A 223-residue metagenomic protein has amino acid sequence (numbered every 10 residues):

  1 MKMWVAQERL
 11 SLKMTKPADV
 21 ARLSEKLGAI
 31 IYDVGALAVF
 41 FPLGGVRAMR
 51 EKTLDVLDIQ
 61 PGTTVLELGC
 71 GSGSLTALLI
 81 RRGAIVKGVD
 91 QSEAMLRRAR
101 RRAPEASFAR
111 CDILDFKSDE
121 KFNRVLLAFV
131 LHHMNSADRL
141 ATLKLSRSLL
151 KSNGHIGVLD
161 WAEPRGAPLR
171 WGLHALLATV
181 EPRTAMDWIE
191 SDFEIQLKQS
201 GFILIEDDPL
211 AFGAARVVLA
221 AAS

Functional and structural regions predicted by a protein language model:
E8-D58, H174: Conserved class I S-adenosyl-L-methionine
D19, L37-A38, L75, G157-S200 (+1 more regions): C-terminal alpha-helical "lid/dimerization" subdomain adjacent to the S-adenosyl-L-methionine
T64, N153-H155: Short glycine-centered segments of the SAM/dcSAM-binding site in methyltransferase folds
L66, G71-D115: Class I SAM-dependent methyltransferase SAM/SAH-binding core
L114-V125: A short acidic, Gly/Pro-enriched loop at the edge of an enzyme's catalytic core that lines a small-molecule cofactor
R124-A137: A short SAM/SAH-binding and catalytic strip from SAM-dependent methyltransferases
L140-S152: A short glycine-rich, Lys/Arg-flanked "PGG" loop and its adjoining helix->strand segment in the class I
V218-S223: C-terminal lobe and adjacent flexible extensions of AdoMet/dcAdoMet transferase-like proteins
